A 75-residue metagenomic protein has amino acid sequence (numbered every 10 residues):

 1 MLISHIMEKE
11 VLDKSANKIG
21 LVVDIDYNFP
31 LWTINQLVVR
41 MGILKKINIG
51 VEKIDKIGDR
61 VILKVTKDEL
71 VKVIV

Functional and structural regions predicted by a protein language model:
M1-V75: Peripheral interaction segments used for macromolecular assembly
